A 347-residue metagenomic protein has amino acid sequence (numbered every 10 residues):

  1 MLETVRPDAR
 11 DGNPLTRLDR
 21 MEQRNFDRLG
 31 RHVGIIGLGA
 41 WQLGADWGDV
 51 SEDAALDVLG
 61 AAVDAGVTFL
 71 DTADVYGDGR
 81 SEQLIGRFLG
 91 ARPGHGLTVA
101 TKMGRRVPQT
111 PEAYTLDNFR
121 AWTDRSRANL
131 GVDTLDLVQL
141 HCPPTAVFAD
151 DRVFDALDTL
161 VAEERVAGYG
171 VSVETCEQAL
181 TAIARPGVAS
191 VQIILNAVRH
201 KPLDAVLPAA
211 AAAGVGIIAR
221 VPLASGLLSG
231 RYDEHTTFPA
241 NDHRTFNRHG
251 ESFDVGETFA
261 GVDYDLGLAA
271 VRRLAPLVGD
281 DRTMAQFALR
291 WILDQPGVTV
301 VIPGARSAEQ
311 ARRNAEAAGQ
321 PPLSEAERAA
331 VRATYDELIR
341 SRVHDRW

Functional and structural regions predicted by a protein language model:
L2-L97: N-terminal binding-site loop/beta-alpha segment at the start of enzyme catalytic domains that lines or forms
W41-D53, R106-R120, T145-A146: Active-site mouth loops of central-metabolism enzymes
G48-D49, A73-E82, V107, T145-A149 (+1 more regions): Acidic-and-aromatic substrate-binding clefts and catalytic sites of carbohydrate-active enzymes
D49-A62, Y114-L130, E174-T181: Short, acidic/polar
D71-T72, I85, T101, V171 (+1 more regions): Hydrophobic residues in well-ordered beta-strands that form the structural core
R92-L116, H141: Structural motif corresponding to the early beta-alpha repeats
R127-A146: Active-site groove signature of glycoside hydrolases
P143-L338, R346-W347: Beta/alpha (TIM)-barrel catalytic core signal, keyed to glycine-rich beta->alpha loops juxtaposed to Asp/Glu that bind
